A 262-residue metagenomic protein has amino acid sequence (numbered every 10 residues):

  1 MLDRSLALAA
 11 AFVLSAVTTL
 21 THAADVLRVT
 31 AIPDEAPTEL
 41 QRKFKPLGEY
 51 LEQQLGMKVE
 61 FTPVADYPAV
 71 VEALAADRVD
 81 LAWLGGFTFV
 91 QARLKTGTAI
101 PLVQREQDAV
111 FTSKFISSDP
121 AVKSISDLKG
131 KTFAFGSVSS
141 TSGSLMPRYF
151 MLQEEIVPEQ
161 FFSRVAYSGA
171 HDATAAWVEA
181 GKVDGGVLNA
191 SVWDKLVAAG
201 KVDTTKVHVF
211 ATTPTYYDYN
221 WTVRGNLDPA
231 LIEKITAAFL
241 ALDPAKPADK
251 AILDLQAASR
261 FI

Functional and structural regions predicted by a protein language model:
M1-A9: Bacterial N-terminal signal peptides that target proteins for export
A16-T19: N-terminal signal peptide c-region/cleavage motif recognized by signal peptidases
V26-F44, T141-S142: Extracytoplasmic "Venus flytrap"
A31-P33, Q107-K114, K201-F239, D243 (+1 more regions): Periplasmic-binding protein-like
P37-K58: Short, polar/charged alpha-helical segment
K58, F135, S139-Q153, T236-I262: Ligand-binding clefts/hinges and TM-proximal coupling segments of bilobed small-molecule sensing domains
P68-A82, K95-T96, S126, A170-S191: Short helices/loops that flank or line small-molecule/ion binding pockets
A121, K131-A230: Pocket-lining segment of extracytoplasmic ligand-binding domains
